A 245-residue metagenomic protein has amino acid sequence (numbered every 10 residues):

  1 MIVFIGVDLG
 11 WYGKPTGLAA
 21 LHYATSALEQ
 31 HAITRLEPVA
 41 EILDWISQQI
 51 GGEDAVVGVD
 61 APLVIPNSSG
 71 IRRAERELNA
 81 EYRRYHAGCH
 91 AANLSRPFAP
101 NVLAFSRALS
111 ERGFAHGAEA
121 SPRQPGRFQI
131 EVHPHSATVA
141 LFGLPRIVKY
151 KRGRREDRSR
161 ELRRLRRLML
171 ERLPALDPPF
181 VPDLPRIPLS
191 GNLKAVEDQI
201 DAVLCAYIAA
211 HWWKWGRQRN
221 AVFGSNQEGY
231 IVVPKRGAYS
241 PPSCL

Functional and structural regions predicted by a protein language model:
M1-I5, L9-L245: RNase H-like (RuvC/DEDD) metal-dependent nuclease/polynucleotide-processing core
